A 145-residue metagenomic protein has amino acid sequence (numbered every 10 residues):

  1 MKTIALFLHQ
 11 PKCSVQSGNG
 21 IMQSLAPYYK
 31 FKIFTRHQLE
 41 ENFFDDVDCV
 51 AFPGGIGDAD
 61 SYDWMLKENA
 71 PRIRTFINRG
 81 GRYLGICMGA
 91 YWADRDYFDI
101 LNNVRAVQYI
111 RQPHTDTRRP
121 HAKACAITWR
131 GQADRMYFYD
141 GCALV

Functional and structural regions predicted by a protein language model:
M1-L6: Extreme N-terminal starter segment of soluble prokaryotic enzymes
F7, L25, V50, F98-L101 (+2 more regions): Generic structural hydrophobic/aromatic packing signal, biased to beta-strands
L8-C13: Short polar catalytic/cofactor-binding loops
S14-R95: Helical hinge/lid and interdomain linker segments adjacent to catalytic or ligand-binding clefts that mediate domain
I21-Y29, Q108-I110, C125, G131-A133: Hydrophobic, Leu/Ile/Phe/Ala-enriched alpha-helical segments that form helix-helix packing faces
F34, R82, A90, R105-V107 (+2 more regions): Peripheral/terminal regions associated with large enzymatic or DNA-binding modules
L66-K67, P71-R74, N78, R82 (+1 more regions): Serine-dependent carboxylesterase/thioesterase catalytic core of lipase-like alpha/beta-hydrolase/SGNH enzymes
T117-V145: Catalytic beta-strand/loop cores that center a nucleophilic Ser/Cys/Thr and support acyl-enzyme chemistry
